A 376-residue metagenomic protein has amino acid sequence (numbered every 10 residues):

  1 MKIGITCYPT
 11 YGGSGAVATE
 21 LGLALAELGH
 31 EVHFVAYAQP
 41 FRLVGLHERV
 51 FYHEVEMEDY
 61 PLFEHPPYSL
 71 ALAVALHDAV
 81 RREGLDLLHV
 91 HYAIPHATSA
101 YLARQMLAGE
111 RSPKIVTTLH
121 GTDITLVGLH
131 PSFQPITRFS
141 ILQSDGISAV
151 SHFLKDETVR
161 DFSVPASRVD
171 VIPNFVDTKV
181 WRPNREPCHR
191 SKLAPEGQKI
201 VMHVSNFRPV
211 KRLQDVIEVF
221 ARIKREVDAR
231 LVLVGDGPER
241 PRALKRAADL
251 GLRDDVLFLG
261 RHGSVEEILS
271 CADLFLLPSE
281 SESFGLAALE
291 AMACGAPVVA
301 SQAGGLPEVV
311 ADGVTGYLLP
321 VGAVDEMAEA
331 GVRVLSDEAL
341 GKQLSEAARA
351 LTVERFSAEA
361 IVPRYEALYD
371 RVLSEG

Functional and structural regions predicted by a protein language model:
C7-Y11, L23-Y68: N-terminal strand-loop element at the rim of the active site of nucleotide-sugar-dependent glycosyltransferases
F153, F175: Carbohydrate-associated surface elements
R182-P195: A short helix/loop element that forms part of the nucleotide-sugar donor recognition site in Leloir-type
P195-F220: Conserved donor-binding/catalytic core segment of Leloir-type glycosyltransferases
R261, E280: Aromatic "clamp/platform" in nucleotide-sugar-dependent glycosyltransferases that forms part of the donor/acceptor
P297-A300, V310: Short hydrophobic beta-strand element within catalytic cores of glycosyltransferases and related nucleotide-activated
D312-G313, Y317-V324, R333-E338: Conserved acidic donor-binding segment of nucleotide-sugar-dependent glycosyltransferases
E326, R333, L340-R355, I361-A367: A short, well-ordered alpha-helix in the C-terminal region of glycosyltransferases
